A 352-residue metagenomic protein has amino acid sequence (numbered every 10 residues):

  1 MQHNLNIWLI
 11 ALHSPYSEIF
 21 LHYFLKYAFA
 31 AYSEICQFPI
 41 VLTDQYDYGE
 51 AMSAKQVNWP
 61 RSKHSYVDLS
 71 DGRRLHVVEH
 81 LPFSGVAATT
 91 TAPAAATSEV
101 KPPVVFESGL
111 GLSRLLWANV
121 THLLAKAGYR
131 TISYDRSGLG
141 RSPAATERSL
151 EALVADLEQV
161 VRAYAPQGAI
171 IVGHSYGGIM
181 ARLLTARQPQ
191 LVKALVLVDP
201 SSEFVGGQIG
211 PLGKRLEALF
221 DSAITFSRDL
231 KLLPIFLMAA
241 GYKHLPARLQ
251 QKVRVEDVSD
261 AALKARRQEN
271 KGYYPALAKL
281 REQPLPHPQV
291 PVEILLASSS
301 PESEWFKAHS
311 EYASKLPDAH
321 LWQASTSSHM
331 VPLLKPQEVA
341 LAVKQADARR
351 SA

Functional and structural regions predicted by a protein language model:
A54-R74: N-terminal cap/lid segment of alpha/beta-hydrolase-fold proteins
V78, F83-G85, S133-V172, Y176: Active-site loop/oxyanion-hole signature of alpha/beta-hydrolase fold enzymes
H80-V86, T97-R141: Conserved HGGG/HGGXW glycine-rich cap/lid loop of the alpha/beta-hydrolase fold
I170, A194-V196: Residue in the alpha/beta-hydrolase core beta-strand immediately N-terminal to the catalytic nucleophile
G178-P189, L195: Short glycine-enriched nucleophile-adjacent loop and the immediately C-terminal alpha-helix near the catalytic center
V196-F226: Flexible "cap/lid" loop of the alpha/beta hydrolase fold
V255-K315, Q323: Conserved serine/cysteine hydrolase catalytic core
S327-K335: Catalytic histidine-centered segment of alpha/beta-hydrolase-like enzymes
